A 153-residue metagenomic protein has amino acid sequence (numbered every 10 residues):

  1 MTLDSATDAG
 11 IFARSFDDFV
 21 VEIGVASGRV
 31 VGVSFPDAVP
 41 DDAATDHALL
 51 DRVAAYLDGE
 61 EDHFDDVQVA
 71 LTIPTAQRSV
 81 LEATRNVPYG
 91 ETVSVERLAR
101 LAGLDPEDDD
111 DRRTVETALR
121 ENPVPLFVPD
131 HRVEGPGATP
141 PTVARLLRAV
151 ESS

Functional and structural regions predicted by a protein language model:
M1-D105: Basic nucleic-acid-binding alpha-helical/helix-turn surface characteristic of O6-alkylguanine DNA
H63-S153: Nucleic acid-binding interface residues in structured DNA/RNA-binding domains, emphasizing the DNA-engaging scaffolds
